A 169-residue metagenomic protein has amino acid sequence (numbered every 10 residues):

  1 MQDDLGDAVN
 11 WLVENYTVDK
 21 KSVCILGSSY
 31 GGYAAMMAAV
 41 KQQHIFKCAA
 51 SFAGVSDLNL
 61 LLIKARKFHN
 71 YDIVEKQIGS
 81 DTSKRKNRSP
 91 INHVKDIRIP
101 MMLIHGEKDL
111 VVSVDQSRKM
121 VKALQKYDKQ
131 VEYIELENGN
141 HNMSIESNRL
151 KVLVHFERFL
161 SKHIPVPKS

Functional and structural regions predicted by a protein language model:
M1-S169: Active-site-proximal cap/loop segments of hydrolase catalytic domains
